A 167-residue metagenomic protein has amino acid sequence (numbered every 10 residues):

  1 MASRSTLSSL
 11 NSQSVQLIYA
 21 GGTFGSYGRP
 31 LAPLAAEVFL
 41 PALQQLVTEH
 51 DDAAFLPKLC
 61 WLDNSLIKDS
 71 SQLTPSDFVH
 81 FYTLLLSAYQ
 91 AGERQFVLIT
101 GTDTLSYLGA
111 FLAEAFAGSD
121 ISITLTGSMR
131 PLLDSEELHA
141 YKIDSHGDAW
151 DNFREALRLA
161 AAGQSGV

Functional and structural regions predicted by a protein language model:
A2-V167: Active-site histidine-anchored catalytic micro-motif
